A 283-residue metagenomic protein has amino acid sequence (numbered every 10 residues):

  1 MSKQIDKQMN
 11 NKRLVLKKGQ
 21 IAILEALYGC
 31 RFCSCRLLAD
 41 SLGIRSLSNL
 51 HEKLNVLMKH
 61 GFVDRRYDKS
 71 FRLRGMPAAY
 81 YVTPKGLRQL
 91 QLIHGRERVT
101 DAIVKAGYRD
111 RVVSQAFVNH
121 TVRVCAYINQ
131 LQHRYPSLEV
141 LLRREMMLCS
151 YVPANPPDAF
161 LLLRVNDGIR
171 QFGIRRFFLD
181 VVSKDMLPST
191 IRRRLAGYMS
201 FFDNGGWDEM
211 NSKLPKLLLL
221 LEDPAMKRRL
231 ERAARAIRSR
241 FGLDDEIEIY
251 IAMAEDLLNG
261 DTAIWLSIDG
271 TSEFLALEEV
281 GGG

Functional and structural regions predicted by a protein language model:
M1-A102, R111: Nuclease-adjacent, charged terminal/linker segments that flank catalytic cores
V15, L24, E209-G283: Non-catalytic C-terminal interaction segments of nucleic acid-processing enzymes
I93-Q132: Helix-turn-helix/homeodomain-like alpha-helical modules used for DNA recognition and transcription-factor dimerization
V113-T121, N129-I174, S183-G197: Active-site metal-binding core of divalent-cation-utilizing nuclease and nuclease-like domains
V122-C125, R192-F201, L230-I237: Well-ordered, non-membrane alpha-helical segments in soluble/globular domains
Y135, V165-Q171, F202-N211, R238-G242: Alpha-helix termini
L161, F178, L217-L219: Structural beta-sheet core signal
P188-L217: Acidic, metal/cofactor-coordinating or nucleic-acid-engaging core segments within structured domains
